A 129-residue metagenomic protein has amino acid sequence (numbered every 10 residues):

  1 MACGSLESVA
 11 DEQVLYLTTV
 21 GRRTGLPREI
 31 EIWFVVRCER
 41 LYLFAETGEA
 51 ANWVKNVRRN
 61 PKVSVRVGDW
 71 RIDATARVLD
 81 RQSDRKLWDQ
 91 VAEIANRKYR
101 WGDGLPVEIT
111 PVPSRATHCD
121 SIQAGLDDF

Functional and structural regions predicted by a protein language model:
M1-Y16, C119, G125-F129: Extreme N-terminal tail/first-helix region
C3-G4, V36, A74, W88: Generic signal for short, ordered secondary-structure residues within or immediately flanking folded domains
S5-E7, Y42-K55: Covalent nucleotidyltransferase core used to form phosphodiester bonds in nucleic acids
S8, V35, R100-W101: Extracellular/periplasmic catalytic domains that process cell-envelope and extracellular macromolecules
A10-E12, P27, R58, G102: Short, solvent-exposed coil/turn segments
E12-E46, V63: Short beta-strand segments
T24, D73, A124-D128: Portal/gating segments that form or line small-molecule/metal binding sites
G48-Q123: Short, structured beta-strand-loop surface elements
